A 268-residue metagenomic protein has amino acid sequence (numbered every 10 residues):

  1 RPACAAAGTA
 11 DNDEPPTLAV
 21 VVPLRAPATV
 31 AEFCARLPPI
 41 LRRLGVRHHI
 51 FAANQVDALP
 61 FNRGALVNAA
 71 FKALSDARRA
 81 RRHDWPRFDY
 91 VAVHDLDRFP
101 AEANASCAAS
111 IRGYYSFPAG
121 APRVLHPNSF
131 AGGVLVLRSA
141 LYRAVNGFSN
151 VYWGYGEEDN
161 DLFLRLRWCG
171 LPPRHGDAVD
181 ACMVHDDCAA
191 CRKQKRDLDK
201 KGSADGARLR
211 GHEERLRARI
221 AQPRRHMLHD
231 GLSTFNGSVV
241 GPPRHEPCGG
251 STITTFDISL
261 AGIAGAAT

Functional and structural regions predicted by a protein language model:
R1-T17, F33, C248-T268: Juxtamembrane luminal stem/stalk of type II transmembrane Golgi/ER carbohydrate-processing enzymes
P16-V22, L37, H49-A52, A70: Hydrophobic targeting segments
P27-L41: Short, well-formed alpha-helical segments that are part of the catalytic scaffolds of diverse glycosyltransferases
R63-S75, F163: Short, conserved alpha-helix that lines the donor NDP-sugar binding/gating region of sugar-transfer enzymes
R79-F99: Short beta-strand-to-loop acidic/aromatic patch adjacent to the donor-nucleotide binding site
R81, F99-H126: Conserved donor-nucleotide/metal-binding helix-loop-beta segment in metal-dependent transferases, i.e., the alpha-helix
G120-L137, A144: A recurrent flexible, glycine/aromatic-enriched loop bordering the glycosyltransferase active site that acts as
V151-G154, N160-T268: C-terminal catalytic/acceptor-binding lobe
